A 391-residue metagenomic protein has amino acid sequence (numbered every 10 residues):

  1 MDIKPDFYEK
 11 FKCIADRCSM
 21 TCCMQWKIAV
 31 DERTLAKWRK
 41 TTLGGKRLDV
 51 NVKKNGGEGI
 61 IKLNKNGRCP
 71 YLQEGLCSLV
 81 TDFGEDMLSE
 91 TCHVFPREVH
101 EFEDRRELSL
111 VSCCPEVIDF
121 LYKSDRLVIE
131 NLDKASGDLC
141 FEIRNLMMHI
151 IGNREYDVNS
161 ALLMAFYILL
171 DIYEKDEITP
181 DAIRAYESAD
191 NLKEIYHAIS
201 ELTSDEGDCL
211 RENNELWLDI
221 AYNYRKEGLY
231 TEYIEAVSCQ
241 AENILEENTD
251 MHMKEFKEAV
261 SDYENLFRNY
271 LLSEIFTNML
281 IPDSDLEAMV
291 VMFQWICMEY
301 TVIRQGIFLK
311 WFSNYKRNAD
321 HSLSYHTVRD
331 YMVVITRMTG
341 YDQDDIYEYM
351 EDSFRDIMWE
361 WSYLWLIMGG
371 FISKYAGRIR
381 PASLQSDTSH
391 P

Functional and structural regions predicted by a protein language model:
M1-I3: Short, Gly/Pro- and small/polar-rich lid/capping loops
F7-G57: Polybasic, low-complexity association/targeting segments
K10-I28, N64-E98, V111-I118: Local cysteine-cluster metal-coordination motifs and their immediate loop/turn environment, predominantly Fe-S cluster
V30-T34, L110, L139, I143 (+4 more regions): Alpha-helical structural motif
G56-N66: Long amphipathic N-terminal alpha/beta scaffold segment
F83-E174: Internal, well-ordered alpha/beta segment that forms a basic, Gly-enriched binding/recognition surface
Y156-P391: Hydrophobic, aromatic-lined core segments that form the binding pocket/scaffold for planar heteroaromatic ligands
